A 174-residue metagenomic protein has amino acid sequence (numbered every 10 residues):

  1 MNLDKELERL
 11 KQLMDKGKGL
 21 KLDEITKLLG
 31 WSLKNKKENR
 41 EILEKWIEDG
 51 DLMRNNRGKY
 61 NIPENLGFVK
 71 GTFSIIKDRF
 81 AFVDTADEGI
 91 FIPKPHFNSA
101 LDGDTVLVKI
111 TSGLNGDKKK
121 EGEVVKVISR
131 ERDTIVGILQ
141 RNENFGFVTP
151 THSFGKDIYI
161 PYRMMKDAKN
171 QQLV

Functional and structural regions predicted by a protein language model:
M1-V174: Charge-lined substrate channels and their catalytic hotspots, especially those that engage the 3′ end of RNA
